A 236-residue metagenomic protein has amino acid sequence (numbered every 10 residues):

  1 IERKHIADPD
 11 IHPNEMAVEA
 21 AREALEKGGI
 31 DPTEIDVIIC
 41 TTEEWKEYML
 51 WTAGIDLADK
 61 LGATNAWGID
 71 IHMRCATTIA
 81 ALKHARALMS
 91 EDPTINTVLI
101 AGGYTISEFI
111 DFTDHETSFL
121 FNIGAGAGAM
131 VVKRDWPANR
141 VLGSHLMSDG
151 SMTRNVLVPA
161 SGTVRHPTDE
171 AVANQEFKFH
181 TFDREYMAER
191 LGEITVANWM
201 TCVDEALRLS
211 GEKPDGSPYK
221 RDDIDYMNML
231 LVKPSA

Functional and structural regions predicted by a protein language model:
I1-I11, H115-A197, T201-D204: Condensing-enzyme catalytic core mediating Claisen C-C bond formation in acyl metabolism
E2-E15, E44-T97, G103: Conserved catalytic cysteine-centered active-site region of acyl-thioester-dependent Claisen-condensing enzymes
A20-D36, C202-D225: Phosphate/pyrophosphate-binding loops at sites that engage ATP/ADP/AMP, CoA/4′-phosphopantetheine, polyphosphate
T41, H72, V98-Y104, G124 (+2 more regions): Short beta-strand segments
E43-M49, I224-A236: Glycine-rich phosphate-binding loops at beta-strand->alpha-helix junctions
S90, I95-A127: Flexible, glycine-rich active-site loops centered on histidine and acidic residues that chelate a metal or position
